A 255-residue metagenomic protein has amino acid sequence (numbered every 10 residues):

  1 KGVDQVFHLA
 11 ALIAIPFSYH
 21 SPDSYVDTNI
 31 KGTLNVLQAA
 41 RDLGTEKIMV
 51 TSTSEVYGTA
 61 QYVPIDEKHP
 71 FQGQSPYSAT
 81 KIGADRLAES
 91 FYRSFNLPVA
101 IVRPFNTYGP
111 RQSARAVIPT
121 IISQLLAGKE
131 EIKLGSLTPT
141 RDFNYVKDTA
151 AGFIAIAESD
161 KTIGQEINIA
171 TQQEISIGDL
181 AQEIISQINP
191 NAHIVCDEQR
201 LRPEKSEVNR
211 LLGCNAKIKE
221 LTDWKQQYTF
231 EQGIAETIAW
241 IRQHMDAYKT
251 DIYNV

Functional and structural regions predicted by a protein language model:
K1-T107, I177, E236-H244, Y253-V255: N-terminal Rossmann-like NAD(P)+-binding domain of SDR-like oxidoreductases, especially those catalyzing
L34-A39, D148-A151, A155: Conserved mid-core alpha-helix of short-chain dehydrogenase/reductase
I82, T107-T120, A127-E130, V146-K147 (+3 more regions): Glycine/proline-rich active-site loop of Rossmann-fold NAD(P)-dependent oxidoreductases
F95-P98, I122-K133, S159, Q187-Q199 (+1 more regions): A short C-terminal helix-loop "cap" of Rossmann-like NAD(P)-dependent dehydrogenase/epimerase domains
P110-R115, T138-A150, E166-S186, Q227-E231 (+1 more regions): Substrate-binding strand-loop-helix patch in Rossmann-like NAD(P)-dependent oxidoreductase/epimerase domains
I121, L125, A150-A157, A181-I184 (+2 more regions): Hydrophobic "lid"/C-terminal helical patch of Rossmann-like NAD(P)-dependent dehydrogenase/epimerase domains
S136, Q165-I167, S176-A181, N189-R210 (+2 more regions): C-terminal "lid/loop" region of Rossmann-like NAD(P)-dependent oxidoreductases
L212-V255: C-terminal amphipathic/interface module of NAD(P)-dependent oxidoreductases and related NAD-binding regulators
